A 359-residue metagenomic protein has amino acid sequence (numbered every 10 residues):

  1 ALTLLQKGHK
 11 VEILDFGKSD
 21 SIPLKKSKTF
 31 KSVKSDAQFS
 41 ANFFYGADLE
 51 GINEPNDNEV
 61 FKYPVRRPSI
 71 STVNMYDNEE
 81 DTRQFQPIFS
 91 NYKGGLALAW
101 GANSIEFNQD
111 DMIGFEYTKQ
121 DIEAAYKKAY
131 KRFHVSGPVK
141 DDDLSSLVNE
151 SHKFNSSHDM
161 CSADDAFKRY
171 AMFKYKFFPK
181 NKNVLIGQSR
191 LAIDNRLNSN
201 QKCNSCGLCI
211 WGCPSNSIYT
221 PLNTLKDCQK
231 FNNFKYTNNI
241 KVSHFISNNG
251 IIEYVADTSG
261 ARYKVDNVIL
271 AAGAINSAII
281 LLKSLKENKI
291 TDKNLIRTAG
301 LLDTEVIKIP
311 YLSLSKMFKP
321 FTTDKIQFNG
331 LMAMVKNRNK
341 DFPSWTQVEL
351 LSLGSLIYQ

Functional and structural regions predicted by a protein language model:
A1-T3: Conserved beta-strand->loop/alpha-helix structural units within folded catalytic cores of enzymes with alpha/beta
L5-Q6, K10-D36, S215, F231 (+2 more regions): Glycine-rich loop(s) and the adjacent beta-strand/alpha-helix scaffold that form part
K18-D48, S90-N103: Conserved N-terminal glycine-rich FAD pyrophosphate-binding loop of Rossmann-like flavoproteins
A37, A41-D48, E54-R66, E80-T82 (+3 more regions): Conserved redox-cofactor binding core of oxidoreductases
V65-F89, L96, T258, N294-Q359: FAD cofactor-binding and catalytic pocket of flavoenzymes
G94-L98, N103, D110, F154 (+3 more regions): Flavin (FAD/FMN)-binding glycine-rich loop and adjacent Rossmann-like elements that form
S104-D110, L285-I290: A glycine- and small-aliphatic-rich helix-loop capping segment at beta-alpha/alpha-beta transitions that lines
D110-T118: Short, polar/flexible loop-turn hinges at active-site or ligand-entry regions and domain interfaces
